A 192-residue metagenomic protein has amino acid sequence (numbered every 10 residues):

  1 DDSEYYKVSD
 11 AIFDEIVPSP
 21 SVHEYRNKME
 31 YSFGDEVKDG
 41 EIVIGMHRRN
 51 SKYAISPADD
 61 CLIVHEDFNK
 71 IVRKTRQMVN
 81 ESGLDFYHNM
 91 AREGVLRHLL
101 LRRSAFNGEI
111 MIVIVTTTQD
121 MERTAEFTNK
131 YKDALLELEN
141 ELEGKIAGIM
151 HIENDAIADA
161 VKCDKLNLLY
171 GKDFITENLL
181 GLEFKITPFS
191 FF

Functional and structural regions predicted by a protein language model:
D1-F192: Accessory RNA-recognition modules of RNA-modification enzymes
